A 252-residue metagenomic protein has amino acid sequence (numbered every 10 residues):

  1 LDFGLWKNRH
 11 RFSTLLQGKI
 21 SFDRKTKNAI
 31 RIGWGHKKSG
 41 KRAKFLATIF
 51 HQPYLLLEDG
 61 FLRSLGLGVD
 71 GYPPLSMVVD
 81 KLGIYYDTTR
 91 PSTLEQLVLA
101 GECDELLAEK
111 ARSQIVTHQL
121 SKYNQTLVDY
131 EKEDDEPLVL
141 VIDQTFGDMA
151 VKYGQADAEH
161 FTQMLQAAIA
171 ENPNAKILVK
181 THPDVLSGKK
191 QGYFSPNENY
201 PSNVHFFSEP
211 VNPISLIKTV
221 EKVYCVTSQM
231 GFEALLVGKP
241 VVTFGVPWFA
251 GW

Functional and structural regions predicted by a protein language model:
L1-W252: Catalytic-core helical/loop segments in enzymes performing group transfer/polymerization on anionic/lipid-linked
